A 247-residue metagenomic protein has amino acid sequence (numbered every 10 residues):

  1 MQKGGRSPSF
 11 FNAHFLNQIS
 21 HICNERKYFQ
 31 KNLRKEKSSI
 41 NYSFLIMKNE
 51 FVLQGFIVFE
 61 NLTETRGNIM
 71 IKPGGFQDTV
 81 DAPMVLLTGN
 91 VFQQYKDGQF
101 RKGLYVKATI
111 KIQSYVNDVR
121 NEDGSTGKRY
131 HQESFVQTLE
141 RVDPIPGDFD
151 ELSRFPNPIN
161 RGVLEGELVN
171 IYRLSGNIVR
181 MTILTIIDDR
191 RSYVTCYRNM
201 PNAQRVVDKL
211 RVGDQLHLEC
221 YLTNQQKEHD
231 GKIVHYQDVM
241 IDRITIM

Functional and structural regions predicted by a protein language model:
M1-H14, E36-S39: Positively charged N-terminal leader segments that act as targeting/secretion signals
F11, F15-Q18, F29-L33, Y42-L45: Short hydrophobic targeting helices and cationic amphipathic motifs that mediate membrane/organellar targeting
N41-M247: Single-stranded nucleic acid-binding surfaces, predominantly the OB-fold ssDNA-binding core
